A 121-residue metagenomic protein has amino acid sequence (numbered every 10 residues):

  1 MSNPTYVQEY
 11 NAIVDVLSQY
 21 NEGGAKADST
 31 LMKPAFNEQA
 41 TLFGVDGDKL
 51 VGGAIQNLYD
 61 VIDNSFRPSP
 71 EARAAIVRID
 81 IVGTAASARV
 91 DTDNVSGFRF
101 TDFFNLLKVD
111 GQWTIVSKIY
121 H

Functional and structural regions predicted by a protein language model:
M1-E22, K26, T30, P34-E38: Short, low-complexity N-terminal intrinsically disordered segments enriched in polar/charged residues
E9-A12, T41-R99: Surface-exposed, charged secondary-structure patches
T30, V82, F104-L107: Intrinsic disorder/low-complexity detector
F36, T92-N94, I119-Y120: Short beta-strand segments enriched in hydrophobic/aromatic residues within well-folded beta-rich domains
R99-H121: Short beta-strand edge/turn micro-motifs at domain boundaries
